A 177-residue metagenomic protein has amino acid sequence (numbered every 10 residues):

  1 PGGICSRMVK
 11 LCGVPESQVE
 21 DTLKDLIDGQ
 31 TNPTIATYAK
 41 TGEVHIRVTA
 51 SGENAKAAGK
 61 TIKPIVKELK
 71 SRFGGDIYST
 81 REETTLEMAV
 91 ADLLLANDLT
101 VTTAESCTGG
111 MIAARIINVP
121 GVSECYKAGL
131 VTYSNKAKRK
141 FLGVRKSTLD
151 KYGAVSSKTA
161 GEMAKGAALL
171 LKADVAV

Functional and structural regions predicted by a protein language model:
P1-G42, R47-T49, A57-I62: Accessory alpha-helical/coil subdomains and C-terminal extensions that flank or cap enzyme catalytic cores
A57-A176: Short alpha-helical segments enriched in small residues
